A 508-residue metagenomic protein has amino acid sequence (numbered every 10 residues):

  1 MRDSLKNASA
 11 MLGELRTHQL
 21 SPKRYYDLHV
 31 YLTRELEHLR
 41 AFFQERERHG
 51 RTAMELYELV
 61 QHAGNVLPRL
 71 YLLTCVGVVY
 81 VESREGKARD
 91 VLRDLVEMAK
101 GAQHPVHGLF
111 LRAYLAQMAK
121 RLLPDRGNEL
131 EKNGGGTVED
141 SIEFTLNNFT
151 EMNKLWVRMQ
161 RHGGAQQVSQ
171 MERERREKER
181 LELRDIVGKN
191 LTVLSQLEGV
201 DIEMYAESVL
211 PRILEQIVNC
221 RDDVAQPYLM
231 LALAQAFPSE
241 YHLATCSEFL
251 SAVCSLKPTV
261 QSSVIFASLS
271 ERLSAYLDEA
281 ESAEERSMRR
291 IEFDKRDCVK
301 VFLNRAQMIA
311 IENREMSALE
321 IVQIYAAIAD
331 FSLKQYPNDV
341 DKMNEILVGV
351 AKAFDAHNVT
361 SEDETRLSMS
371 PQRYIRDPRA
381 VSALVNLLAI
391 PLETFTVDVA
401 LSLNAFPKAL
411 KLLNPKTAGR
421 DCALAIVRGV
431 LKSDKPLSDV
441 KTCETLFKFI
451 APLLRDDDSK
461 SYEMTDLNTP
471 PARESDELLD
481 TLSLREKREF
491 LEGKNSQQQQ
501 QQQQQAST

Functional and structural regions predicted by a protein language model:
M1-L410, N414-T417: Long amphipathic alpha-helical scaffold regions
Y374-I375, E393-V397, L413, T417-G419 (+5 more regions): Non-catalytic accessory regions used for complex assembly or targeting
Q498-Q505: Low-complexity, intrinsically disordered transcriptional activation domains enriched in glutamine and histidine
